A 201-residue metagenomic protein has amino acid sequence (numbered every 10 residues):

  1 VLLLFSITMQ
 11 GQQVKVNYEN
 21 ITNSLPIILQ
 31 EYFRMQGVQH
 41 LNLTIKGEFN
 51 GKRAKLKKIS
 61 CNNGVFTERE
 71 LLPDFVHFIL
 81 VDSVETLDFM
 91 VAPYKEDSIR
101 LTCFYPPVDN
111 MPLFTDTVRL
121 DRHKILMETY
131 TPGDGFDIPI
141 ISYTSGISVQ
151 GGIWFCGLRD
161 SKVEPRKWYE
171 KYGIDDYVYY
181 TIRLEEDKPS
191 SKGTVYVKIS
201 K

Functional and structural regions predicted by a protein language model:
V1-Y18: Bacterial Sec-dependent N-terminal signal peptides
Q13-L29: N-terminal edge beta-strand
L29-Q30, W168: Generic recognition of flexible, low-complexity loop/linker segments
Q30-M35, G47: Short, solvent-exposed beta-strand/turn "edge" segments of beta-rich domains on protein surfaces
M35-L43: Contiguous beta-strand segments within globular domains
T44-K46, K57-I59, T181-R183: Residue-level recognition of well-ordered beta-strand positions that form the cores of beta-sheet-rich folds across
E48-H123: Structured domain cores in non-transmembrane regions
A92-Y94, R100-K201: Extracytoplasmic electrostatic interaction patches
